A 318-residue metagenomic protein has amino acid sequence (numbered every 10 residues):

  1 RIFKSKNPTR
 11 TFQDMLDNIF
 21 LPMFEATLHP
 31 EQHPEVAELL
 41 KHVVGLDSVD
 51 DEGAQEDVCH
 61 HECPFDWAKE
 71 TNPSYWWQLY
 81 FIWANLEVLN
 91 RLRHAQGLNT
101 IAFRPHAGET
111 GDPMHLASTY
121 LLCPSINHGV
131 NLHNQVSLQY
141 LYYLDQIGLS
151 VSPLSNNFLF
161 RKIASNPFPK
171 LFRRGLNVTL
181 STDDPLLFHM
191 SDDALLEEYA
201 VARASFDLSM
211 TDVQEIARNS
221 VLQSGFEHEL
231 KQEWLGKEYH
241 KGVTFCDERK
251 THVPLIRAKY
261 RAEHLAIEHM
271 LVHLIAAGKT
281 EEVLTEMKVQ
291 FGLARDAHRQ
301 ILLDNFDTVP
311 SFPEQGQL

Functional and structural regions predicted by a protein language model:
R1-W83: Metal-coordinating catalytic core of metallo-dependent amide/deamination hydrolases
P34-K41, H94-Q96, L138-L144, L171-G175: Acidic (Asp/Glu)-rich catalytic clusters
L46, H106, I126, L149 (+2 more regions): Conserved, mostly hydrophobic/aromatic
D47, R104-A107, S125-H133, S155: Catalytic beta/alpha-barrel core
C59-H60, G111-L122, V136-Y143, L159-P169 (+1 more regions): Histidine/acidic-residue-rich catalytic or RNA/ligand-binding cores of hydrolases and nuclease-related proteins
F103-T110, R174-A194: Short acidic/histidine-rich active-site segments
S118-I126, Y143-L149, R174-N177: Glycine-enriched alpha-helix->loop->beta-strand junction motifs that scaffold or abut catalytic
H133, V201, D207-L318: Mid-to-C-terminal alpha-helical segments outside catalytic/metal-binding sites
